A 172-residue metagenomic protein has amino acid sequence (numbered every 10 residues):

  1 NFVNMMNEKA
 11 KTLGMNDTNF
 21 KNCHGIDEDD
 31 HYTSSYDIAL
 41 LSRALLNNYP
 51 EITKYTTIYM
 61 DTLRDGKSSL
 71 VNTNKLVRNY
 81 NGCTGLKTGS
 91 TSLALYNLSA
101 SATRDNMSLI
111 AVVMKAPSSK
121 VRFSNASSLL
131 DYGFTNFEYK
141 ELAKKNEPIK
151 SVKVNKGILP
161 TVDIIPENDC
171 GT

Functional and structural regions predicted by a protein language model:
F2-N19: Short, charged, amphipathic alpha-helices and their helix-cap/turn boundaries
M15-N19, D27-T172: Domain-terminus/edge residues, biased toward the C-terminal soluble/receptor-binding domains of extracytoplasmic
